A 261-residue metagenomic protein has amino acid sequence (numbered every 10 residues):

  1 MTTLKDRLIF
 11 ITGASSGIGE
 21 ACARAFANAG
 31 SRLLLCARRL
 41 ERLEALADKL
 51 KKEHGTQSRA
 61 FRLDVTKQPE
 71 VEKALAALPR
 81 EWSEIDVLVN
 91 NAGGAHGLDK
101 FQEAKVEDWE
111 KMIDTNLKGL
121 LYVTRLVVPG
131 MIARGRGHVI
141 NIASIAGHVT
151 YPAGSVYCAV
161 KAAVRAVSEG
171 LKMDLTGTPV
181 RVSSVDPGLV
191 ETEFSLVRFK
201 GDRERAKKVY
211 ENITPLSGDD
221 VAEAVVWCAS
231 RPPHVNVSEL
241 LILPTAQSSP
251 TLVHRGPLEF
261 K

Functional and structural regions predicted by a protein language model:
S15-S16: Conserved glycine-rich cofactor-binding loop
S31-A45: Conserved glycine-rich Rossmann-like NAD(P)H-binding loop of the short-chain dehydrogenase/reductase
L40-E41, F61-K73, V106: The beta1-alpha1 cofactor-binding region of Rossmann-like NAD(H)/NADP(H)-dependent oxidoreductases
D99-F101, D108-I113: Substrate-binding pocket helix/loop in short-chain dehydrogenase/reductase
T124, V160: Active-site helix of classical SDR
S144: Residue(s) in the substrate-gating loop at a strand-loop-helix junction that position the organic substrate next
S184-G188, E204-T251, R255: C-terminal helical subdomain
